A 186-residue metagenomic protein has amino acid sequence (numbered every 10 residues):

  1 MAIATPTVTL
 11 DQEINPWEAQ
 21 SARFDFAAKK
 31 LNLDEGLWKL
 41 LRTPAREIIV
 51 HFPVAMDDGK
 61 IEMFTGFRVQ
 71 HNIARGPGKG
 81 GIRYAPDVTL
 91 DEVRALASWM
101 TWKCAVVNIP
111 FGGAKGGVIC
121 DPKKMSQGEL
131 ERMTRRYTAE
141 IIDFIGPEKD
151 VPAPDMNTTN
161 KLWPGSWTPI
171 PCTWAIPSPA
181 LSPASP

Functional and structural regions predicted by a protein language model:
M1-T5: N-terminal acidic, proline/glycine-rich, low-complexity intrinsically disordered segments
V8-H51: Short, Gly/Pro- and small/polar-rich lid/capping loops
F24, A28-L31, A97-M100, Y137 (+3 more regions): Hydrophobic, Leu/Ile/Phe/Ala-enriched alpha-helical segments that form helix-helix packing faces
K30-P44, H71-P86, K115-G116, D143-P152: Charged, low-complexity, helix/coiled-coil-prone segments
V50-P122: Glycine-rich, N-terminal phosphate-binding loop and its surrounding beta-alpha-beta segment
A85, A105-P110, K115-P186: Glycine/serine-rich phosphate-binding loop and adjoining beta1-alpha1 elements at the start of nucleotide-handling
